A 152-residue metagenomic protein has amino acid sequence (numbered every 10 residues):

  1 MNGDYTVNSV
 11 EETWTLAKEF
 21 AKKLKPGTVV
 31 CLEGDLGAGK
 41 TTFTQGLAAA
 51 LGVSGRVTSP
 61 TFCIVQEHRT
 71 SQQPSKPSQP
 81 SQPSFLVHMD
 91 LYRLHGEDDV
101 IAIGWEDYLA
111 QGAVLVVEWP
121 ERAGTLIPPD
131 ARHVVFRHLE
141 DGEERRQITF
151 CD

Functional and structural regions predicted by a protein language model:
M1-D4, K76-Q82, H95-D152: Short phosphate-coordinating micro-motif centered on Lys-Gly-acidic
M1-E19: N-terminal pre-Walker A segment at the start of P-loop NTPase domains
F20-G27: Phosphate-binding P-loop
V29-C31: Short hydrophobic/aromatic beta-strand immediately N-terminal to the Walker A/P-loop
E33-D35: P-loop (Walker A) phosphate-binding loop of NTP-binding proteins
K40: Conserved lysine of the Walker
V53-H68: Short beta-strand-centered segment that lines the nucleotide-binding/catalytic pocket of NTP-utilizing
